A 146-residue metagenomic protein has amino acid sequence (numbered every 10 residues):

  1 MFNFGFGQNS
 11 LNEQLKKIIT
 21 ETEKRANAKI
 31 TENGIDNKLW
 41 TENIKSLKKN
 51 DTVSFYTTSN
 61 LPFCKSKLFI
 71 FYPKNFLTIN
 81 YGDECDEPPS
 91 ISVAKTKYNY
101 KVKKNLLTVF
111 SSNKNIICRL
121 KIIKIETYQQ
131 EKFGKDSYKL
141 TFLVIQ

Functional and structural regions predicted by a protein language model:
F6-Y72, I79-K95, K101-Q146: Lipid interaction determinants
